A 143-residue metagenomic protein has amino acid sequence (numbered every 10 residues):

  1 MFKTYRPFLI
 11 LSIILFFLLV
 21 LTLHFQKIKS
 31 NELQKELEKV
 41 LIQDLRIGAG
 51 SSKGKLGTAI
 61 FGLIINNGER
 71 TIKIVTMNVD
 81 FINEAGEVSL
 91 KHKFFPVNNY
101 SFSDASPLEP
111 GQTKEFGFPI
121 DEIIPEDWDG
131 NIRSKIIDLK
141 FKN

Functional and structural regions predicted by a protein language model:
M1-I14: N-terminal Sec-pathway targeting helices
L15-Q26: Hydrophobic alpha-helical membrane-insertion segments, chiefly the h-region of N-terminal signal peptides
I28-F61: Low-complexity, acidic Ser/Thr/Pro/Gly-rich terminal tails and inter-domain linkers that flank the onset of structured
I64-G68: Asparagine-centered strand-capping/turn motif at beta-strand->loop junctions
T71-I74, V88-S89: Short acidic/proline- and small/hydrophobic-mixed sequence motifs that coincide with surface turns and coil-to-beta
F81-H92: Short aromatic-acidic-glycine turn motif
L90-I132, K142-N143: Short, solvent-exposed, Trp/other aromatic-anchored flexible loops in extracytoplasmic proteins
